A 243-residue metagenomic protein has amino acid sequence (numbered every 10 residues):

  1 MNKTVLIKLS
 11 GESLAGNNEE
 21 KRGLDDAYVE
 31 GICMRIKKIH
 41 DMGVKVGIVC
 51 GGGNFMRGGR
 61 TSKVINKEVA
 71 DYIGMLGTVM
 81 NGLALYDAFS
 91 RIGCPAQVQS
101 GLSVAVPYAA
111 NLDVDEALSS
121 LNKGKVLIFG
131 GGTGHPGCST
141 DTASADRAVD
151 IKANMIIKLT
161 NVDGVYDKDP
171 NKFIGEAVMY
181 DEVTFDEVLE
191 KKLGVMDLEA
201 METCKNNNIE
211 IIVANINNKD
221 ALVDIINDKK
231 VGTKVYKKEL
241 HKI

Functional and structural regions predicted by a protein language model:
M1-I243: C-terminal catalytic "cap/lid" subdomain
